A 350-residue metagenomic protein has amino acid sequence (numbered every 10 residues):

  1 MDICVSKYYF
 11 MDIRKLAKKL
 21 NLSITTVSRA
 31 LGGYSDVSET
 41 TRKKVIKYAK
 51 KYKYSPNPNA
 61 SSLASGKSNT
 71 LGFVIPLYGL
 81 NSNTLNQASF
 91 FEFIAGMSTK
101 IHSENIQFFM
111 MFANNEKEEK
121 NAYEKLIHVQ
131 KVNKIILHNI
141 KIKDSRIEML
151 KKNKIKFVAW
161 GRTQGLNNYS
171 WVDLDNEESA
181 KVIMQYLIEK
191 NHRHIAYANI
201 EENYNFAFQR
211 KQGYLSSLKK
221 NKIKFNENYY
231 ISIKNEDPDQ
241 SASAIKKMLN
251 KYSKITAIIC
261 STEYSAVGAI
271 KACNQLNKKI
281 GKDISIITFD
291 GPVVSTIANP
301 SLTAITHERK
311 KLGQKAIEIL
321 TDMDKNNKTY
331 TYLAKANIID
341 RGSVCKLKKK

Functional and structural regions predicted by a protein language model:
M1-N69, K348-K349: N-terminal helix-turn-helix DNA-binding module of bacterial transcription factors
Y52-N121, L215: Amphipathic helical "hinge" segments at domain boundaries
L80-F90, M110-E118, V172-V182, A198-A244 (+4 more regions): Hinge/beta->alpha junction and helix N-cap segments in small-molecule ligand-binding domains
E119-K131, S241-S253: Short, well-structured alpha-helical segments in soluble
H138-S179, Y264, D290-L302: Flexible loop/hinge segments that line or gate small-molecule binding clefts
R193-H194, F225-Y229, I280-S285: Short acidic capping loops at alpha-helix termini that bridge into adjacent secondary structure
A242, K246-K350: Flexible loop/turn connectors
